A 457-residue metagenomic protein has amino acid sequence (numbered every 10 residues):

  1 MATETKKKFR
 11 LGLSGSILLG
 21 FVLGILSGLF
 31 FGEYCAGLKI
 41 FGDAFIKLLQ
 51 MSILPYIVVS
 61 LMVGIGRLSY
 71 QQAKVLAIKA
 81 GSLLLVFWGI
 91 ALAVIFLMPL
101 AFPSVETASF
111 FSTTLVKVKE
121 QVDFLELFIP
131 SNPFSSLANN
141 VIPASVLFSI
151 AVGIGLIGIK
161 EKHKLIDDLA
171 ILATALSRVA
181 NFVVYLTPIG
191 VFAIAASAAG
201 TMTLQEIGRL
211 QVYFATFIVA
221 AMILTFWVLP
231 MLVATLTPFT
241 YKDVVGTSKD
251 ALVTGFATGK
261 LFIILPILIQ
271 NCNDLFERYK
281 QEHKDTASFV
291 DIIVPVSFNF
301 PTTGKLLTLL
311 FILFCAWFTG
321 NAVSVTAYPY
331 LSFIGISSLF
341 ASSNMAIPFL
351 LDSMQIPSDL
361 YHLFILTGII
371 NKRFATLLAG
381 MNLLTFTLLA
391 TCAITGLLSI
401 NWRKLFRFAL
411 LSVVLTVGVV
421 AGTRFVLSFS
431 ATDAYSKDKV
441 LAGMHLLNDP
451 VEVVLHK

Functional and structural regions predicted by a protein language model:
M1-L61, G66-R67: Anchoring transmembrane alpha helix of integral membrane proteins
K8-L29, I46-L49, I78-V245, S399-L410 (+1 more regions): Signature of multi-pass transmembrane helix bundles
K39-K47, V75, S135-S136, D167-N181 (+4 more regions): Short amphipathic alpha-helical coupling elements at transmembrane boundaries
F41-I78, A144, V179, S288-P295: Alpha-helical transmembrane segments and their immediate interhelical/interface regions in integral membrane proteins
L49-I53, V141, I159, A221-M222 (+4 more regions): Short helix-coil transition sites and intra-membrane helix breaks within transmembrane domains of multi-pass
Q72-K79, N181-Y185, R278-F298, Y361-I365: Membrane-interface alpha-helices at helix entry/exit sites of multi-pass transporters
F256-S343: Helix-loop-helix junctions within the multi-pass membrane cores of secondary transporters/permeases
L310-L455: Transmembrane alpha-helical segments and their short flanking loops that form helix-hairpins/helix-helix interfaces
